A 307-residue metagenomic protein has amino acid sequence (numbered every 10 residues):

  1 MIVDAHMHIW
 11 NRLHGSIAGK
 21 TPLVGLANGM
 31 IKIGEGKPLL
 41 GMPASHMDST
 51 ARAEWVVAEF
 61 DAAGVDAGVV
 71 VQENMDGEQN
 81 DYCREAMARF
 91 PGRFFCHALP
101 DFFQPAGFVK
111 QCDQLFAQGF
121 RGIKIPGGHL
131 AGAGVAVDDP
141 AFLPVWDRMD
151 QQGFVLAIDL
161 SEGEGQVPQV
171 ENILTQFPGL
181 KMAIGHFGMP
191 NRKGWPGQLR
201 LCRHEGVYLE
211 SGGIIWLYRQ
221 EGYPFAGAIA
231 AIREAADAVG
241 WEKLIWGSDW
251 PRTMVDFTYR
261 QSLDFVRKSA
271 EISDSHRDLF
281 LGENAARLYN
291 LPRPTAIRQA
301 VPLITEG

Functional and structural regions predicted by a protein language model:
M1-A5, R12-A58, A62, A67 (+3 more regions): Mid-to-C-terminal alpha-helical segments outside catalytic/metal-binding sites
H6, F60, C83, L115 (+5 more regions): Conserved, mostly hydrophobic/aromatic
H6-R12, D159, H186: Histidine-centered divalent metal-coordination motifs
W10-H14, G77-N80, A131-A133, N191 (+2 more regions): Short catalytic/ligand-binding loop motif for oxyanion handling, primarily in non-cytosolic enzymes, centered on
L13-A18, D81, V109-Q111, V170 (+4 more regions): Short aromatic-enriched loop/helix-cap "lid" or pocket-rim segments at secondary-structure transitions that line
S49-E59, Q104-L115, G194: Short, acidic/polar
D66-A67, V71-E164, Y208-W216, E221-G222: Active-site gating/metal-coordination segments in enzymes
G122, V135-I245, P292-R293, I297-G307: Catalytic pocket-lining loop regions of alpha/beta-barrel enzymes, especially the amidohydrolase/enolase/GH5 lineages
